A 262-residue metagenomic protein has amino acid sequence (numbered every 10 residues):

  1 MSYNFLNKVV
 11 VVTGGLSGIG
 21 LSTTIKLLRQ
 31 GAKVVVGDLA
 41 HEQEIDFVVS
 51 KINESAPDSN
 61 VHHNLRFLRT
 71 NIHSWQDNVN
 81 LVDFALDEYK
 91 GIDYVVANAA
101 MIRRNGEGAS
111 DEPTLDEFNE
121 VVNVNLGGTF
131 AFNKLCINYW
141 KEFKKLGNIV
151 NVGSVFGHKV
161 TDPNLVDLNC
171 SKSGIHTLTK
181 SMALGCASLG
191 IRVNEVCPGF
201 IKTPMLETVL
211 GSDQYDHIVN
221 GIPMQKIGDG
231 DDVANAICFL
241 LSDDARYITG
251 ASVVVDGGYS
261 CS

Functional and structural regions predicted by a protein language model:
N4, C238, T249-S262: Short C-terminal tail/terminal secondary-structure segment of NAD(P)H-dependent dehydrogenase/reductase domains
V9, L16-S17: Conserved glycine-rich cofactor-binding loop
E42-Q43, R69-N80, L115, G230-D232: The beta1-alpha1 cofactor-binding region of Rossmann-like NAD(H)/NADP(H)-dependent oxidoreductases
M101-I102, K141, V150-G174, T179-S188 (+1 more regions): Catalytic loop of short-chain dehydrogenase/reductase
G106-V122, I218: Substrate-binding pocket helix/loop in short-chain dehydrogenase/reductase
A187-R192, I248-G250: Short, small/polar-rich loop/turn modules that mediate ligand/substrate recognition or access, typified
I222-V233: A conserved structural motif in NAD(P)-dependent oxidoreductases
